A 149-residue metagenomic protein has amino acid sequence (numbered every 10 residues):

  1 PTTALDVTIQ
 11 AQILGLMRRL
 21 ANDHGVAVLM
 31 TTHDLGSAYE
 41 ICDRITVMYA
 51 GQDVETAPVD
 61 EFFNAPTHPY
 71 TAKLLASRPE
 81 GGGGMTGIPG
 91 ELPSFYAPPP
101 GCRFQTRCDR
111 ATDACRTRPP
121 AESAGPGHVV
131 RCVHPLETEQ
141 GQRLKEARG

Functional and structural regions predicted by a protein language model:
P1: Walker B catalytic motif
L5-G83: P-loop NTP-binding/switch modules centered on Walker-like glycine-rich loops
A57-G149: Charged, flexible cofactor/metal-binding loops and thiol motifs
